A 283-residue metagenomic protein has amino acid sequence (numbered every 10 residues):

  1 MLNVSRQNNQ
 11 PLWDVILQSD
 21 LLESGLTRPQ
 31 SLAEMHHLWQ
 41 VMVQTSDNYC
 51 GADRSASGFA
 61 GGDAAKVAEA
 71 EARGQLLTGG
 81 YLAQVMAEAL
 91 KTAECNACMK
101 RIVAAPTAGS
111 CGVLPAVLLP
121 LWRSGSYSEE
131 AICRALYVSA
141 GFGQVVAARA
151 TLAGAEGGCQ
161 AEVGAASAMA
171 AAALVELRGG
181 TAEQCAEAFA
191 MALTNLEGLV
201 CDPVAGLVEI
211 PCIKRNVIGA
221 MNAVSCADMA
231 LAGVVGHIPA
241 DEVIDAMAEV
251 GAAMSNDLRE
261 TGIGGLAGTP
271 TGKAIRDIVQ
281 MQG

Functional and structural regions predicted by a protein language model:
M1-K100, R123-S124, G233, A240-G283: Generic N-terminal targeting/processing segments that precede catalytic cores or assembly contacts
L77, P106-C111, R123, V145: Glycine- and small hydrophobic-enriched segments that form the cores of compact globular domains
A83-M86, L90, C133-G143, A186-L193 (+1 more regions): Hydrophobic core segments within long, regular secondary-structure runs in both alpha- and beta-rich folds
A93-V103, V146-E156, P203-V208: Glycine/charged-rich beta-loop-alpha catalytic/anionic-binding loops adjacent to active sites
M99-V117, A161-A166: Conserved phosphate/anionic-ligand binding catalytic regions in large, soluble enzymes, centered on
P115-S126, A171-G179: Alpha-helical support elements that line or immediately flank enzyme active sites and cofactor-binding pockets
E130-R134, V138-A148, A153-G157: Glycine-rich, mobile lid/loop segments that gate access to catalytic sites or pores
E176-G283: Functionally critical mobile loop/hinge segments
